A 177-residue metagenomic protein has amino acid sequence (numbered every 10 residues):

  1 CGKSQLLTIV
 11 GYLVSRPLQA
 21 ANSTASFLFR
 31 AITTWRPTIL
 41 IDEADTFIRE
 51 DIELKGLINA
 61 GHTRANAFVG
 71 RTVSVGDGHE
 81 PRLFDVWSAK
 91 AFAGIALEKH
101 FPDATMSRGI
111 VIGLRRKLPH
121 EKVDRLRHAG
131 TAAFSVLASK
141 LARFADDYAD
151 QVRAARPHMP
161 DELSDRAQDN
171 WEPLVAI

Functional and structural regions predicted by a protein language model:
C1, I9-D51: AAA+/P-loop NTPase substrate/partner-engagement loops
S15, E53-E80: Conserved catalytic/switch belt of AAA+ P-loop NTPases
S15-L18, W35-P37, R64-A67, V86-A89 (+1 more regions): Short glycine-/polar-rich loops that comprise or flank the Walker A/P-loop and associated switch/sensor motifs
R30-T34, E50-D51, R64, E80-V86 (+1 more regions): Conserved catalytic network of the ASCE P-loop NTPase/AAA+ motor domain
T38-H62, A96-S107: Conserved AAA+/SF3 P-loop NTPase catalytic/coupling segment centered on the Walker-B
L40-D42, V69-V73, F84-I95, V111-G113: Structural recognition of the conserved hydrophobic beta-strand(s) that form the central parallel beta-sheet of P-loop
P81-V86, I95-I177: Phosphate-sensing "switch" segment of ASCE/P-loop ATPases
